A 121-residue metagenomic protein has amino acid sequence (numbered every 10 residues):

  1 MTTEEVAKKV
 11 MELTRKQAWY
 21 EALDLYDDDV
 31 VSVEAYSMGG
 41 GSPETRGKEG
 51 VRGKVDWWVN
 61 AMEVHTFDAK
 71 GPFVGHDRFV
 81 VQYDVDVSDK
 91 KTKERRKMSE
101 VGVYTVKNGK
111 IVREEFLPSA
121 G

Functional and structural regions predicted by a protein language model:
M1-A18, L25: Short, aromatic-enriched amphipathic alpha-helices that serve as compact interaction elements
T2-T3, T14, T45, T66 (+2 more regions): Residue-identity detector for threonine
E5, Y20-H76: A solvent-exposed, acidic/Ser-Thr-rich amphipathic alpha-helical stretch
K8-V10, K16, G47-K48, F73 (+1 more regions): Alpha-helical interaction segments
L13, V33, V87-S88: Alpha-helix C-capping/helix-to-loop hinge sites
R52, D56-G121: A beta-strand edge to alpha-helix "cap/lid" segment located at domain peripheries
